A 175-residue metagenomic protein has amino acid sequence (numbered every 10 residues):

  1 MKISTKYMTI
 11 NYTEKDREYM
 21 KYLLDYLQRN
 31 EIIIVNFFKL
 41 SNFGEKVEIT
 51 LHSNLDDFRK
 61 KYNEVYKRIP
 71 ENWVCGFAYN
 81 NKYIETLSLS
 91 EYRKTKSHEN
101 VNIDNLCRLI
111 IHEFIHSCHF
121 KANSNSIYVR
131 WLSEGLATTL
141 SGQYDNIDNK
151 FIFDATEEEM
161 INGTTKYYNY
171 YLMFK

Functional and structural regions predicted by a protein language model:
K2-S117: Juxtacatalytic substrate-recognition/specificity segment
L24, Q28-E31, E134, T138 (+1 more regions): Extracytoplasmic/secreted envelope proteins and their assembly/folding machinery, especially bacterial periplasmic
V35-K39, I115-S124, S141-N146, K175: Sec-exported extracytoplasmic/periplasmic mature domains
W73-F77, G135, Y170: Glycine-centered structural positions embedded in regular secondary structure
E99-I103, C107-R108, V129-R130, G163 (+1 more regions): Short capping loops/turns at secondary-structure boundaries
A122-T164: Post-HExxH zinc-binding segment in Zn-dependent metallohydrolases
M160-K175: Pan-zinc metallopeptidase signature
